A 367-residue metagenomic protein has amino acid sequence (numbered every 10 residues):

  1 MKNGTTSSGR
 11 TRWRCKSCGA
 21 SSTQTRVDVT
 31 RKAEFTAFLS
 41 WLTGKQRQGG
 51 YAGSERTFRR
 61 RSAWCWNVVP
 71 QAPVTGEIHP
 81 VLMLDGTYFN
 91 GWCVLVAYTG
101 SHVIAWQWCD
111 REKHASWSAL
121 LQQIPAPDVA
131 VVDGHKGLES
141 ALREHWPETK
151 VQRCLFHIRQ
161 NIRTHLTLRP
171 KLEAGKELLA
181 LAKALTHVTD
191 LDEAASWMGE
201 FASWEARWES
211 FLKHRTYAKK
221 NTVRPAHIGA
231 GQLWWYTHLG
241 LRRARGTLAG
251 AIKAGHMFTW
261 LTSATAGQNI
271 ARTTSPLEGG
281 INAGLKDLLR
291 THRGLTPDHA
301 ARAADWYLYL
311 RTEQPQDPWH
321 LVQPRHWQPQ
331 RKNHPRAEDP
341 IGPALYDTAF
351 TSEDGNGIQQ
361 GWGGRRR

Functional and structural regions predicted by a protein language model:
M1-T6: Short, intrinsically disordered, charge-biased short linear motifs at domain edges
S7-R10, R14, A20-Q24, G50-E148: RNase H-like nuclease fold core
R12-V29, E34-A37, V132, E139 (+1 more regions): Acidic/histidine-rich catalytic cores and adjacent linkers of DNA breakage/strand-transfer/modification proteins
E34-W41, A126-P127: Beta-sandwich/jellyroll recognition modules and their flexible linkers
W41-A52: Short, charged amphipathic recognition helices of the HTH superfamily and cognate SANT/SANTA-like modules
Y88, Q160, I281-N282: Short hydrophobic/aromatic residue motifs in ordered secondary structure
D133-A182: Conserved beta-strand -> loop -> alpha-helix junction used to position metal-binding or nucleic-acid-contacting
